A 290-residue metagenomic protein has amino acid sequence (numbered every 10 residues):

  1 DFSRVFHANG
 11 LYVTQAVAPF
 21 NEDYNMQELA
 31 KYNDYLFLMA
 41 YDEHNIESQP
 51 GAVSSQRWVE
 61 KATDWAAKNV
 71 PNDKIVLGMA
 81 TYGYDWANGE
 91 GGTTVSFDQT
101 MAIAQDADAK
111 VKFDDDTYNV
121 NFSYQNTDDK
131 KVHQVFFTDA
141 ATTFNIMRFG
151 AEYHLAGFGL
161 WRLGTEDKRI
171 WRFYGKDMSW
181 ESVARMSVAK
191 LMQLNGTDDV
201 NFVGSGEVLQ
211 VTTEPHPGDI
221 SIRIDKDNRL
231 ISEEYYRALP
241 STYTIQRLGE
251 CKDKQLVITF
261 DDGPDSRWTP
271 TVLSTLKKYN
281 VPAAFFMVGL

Functional and structural regions predicted by a protein language model:
D1-Y12, T138-S179: Active-site and adjacent substrate-binding regions of carbohydrate-active enzymes
F2-A107: Substrate-binding surface in catalytic domains of secreted glycosidases
T14, V257-I258, L273-G289: Short, well-structured secondary-structure segments
P19-Q27, T138-A151, S266-L273: Short, acidic/polar
Q27-N33, A151, R247-E250, V272-N280: Acidic (Asp/Glu)-rich catalytic clusters
L36, L77, G150, F158 (+3 more regions): Conserved, mostly hydrophobic/aromatic
M79-R148, R169-I170, G175-V183: Glycan-binding loop/region signatures in secreted carbohydrate-active enzymes
E181-I258, D265-T271: N-terminal pre-catalytic segment of deacetylase/amide-hydrolase enzymes
